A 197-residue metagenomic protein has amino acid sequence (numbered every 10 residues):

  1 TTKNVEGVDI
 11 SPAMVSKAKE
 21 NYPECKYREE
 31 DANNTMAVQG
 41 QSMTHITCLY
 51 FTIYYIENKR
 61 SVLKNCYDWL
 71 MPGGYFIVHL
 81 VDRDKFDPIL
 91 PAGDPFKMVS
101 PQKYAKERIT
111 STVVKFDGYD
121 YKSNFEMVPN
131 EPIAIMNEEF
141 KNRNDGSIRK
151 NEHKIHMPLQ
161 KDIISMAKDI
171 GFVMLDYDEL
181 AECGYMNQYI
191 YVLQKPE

Functional and structural regions predicted by a protein language model:
T1-M36: Class I SAM-dependent methyltransferase SAM/SAH-binding core
K19, E57, M71: Short conserved AdoMet
V38-Q41: Glycine-rich phosphate-binding loop signature in dinucleotide/nucleotide-binding domains
T44-K59: A short SAM/SAH-binding and catalytic strip from SAM-dependent methyltransferases
Y50, V78-L80: A cross-domain feature marking catalytic cores of carbohydrate-active enzymes and several ubiquitous metabolic/repair
R60-Y75: A short glycine-rich, Lys/Arg-flanked "PGG" loop and its adjoining helix->strand segment in the class I
L80-D162: SAM-dependent methyltransferase
K154-E197: C-terminal lobe and adjacent flexible extensions of AdoMet/dcAdoMet transferase-like proteins
